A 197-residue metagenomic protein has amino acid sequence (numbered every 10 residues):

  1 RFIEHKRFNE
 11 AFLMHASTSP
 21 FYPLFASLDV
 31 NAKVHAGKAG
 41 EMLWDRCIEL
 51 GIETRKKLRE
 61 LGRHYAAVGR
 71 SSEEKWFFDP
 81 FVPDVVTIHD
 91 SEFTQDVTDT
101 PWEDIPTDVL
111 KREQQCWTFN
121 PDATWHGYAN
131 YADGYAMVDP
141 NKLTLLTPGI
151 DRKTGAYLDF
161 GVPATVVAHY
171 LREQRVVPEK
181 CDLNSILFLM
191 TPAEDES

Functional and structural regions predicted by a protein language model:
R1-G62: Conserved PLP-enzyme active-site core in the AAT-like
I48-S197: Conserved C-terminal alpha-helix-loop-beta "cap" of PLP-dependent enzymes that closes/shapes the active-site mouth
